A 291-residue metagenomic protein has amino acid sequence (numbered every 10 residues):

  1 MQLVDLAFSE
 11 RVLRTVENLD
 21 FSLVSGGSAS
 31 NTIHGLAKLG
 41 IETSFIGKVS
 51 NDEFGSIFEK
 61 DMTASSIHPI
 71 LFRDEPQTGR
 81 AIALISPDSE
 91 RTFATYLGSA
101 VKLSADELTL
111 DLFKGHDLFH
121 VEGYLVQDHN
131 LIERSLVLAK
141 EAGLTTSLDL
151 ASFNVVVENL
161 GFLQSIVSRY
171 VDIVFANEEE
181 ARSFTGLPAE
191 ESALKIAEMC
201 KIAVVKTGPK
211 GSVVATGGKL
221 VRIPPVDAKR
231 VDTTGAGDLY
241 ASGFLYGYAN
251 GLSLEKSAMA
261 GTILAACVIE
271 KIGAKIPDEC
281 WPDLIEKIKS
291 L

Functional and structural regions predicted by a protein language model:
M1-L13, S56, V213-R222: Acidic-glycine-rich active-site phosphate/pyrophosphate-binding loop
M1-S44: Glycine-rich phosphate/adenosyl-contacting loop at the front of the ribokinase-like
T43, P69, T146-S147, A203: Hydrophobic beta-strand scaffold residues
D61-P76: A glycine-rich helix N-cap at a beta->alpha junction
I70-R73, A83-V126: Conserved phosphate-binding/catalytic loop of the ribokinase/pfkB sugar-kinase fold
V137, A142-T145, A151-R222: Conserved phosphate/ATP/ADP-binding segment of small-molecule kinases
G161, A189-L291: Conserved phosphate-binding/catalytic region of the ribokinase-like
